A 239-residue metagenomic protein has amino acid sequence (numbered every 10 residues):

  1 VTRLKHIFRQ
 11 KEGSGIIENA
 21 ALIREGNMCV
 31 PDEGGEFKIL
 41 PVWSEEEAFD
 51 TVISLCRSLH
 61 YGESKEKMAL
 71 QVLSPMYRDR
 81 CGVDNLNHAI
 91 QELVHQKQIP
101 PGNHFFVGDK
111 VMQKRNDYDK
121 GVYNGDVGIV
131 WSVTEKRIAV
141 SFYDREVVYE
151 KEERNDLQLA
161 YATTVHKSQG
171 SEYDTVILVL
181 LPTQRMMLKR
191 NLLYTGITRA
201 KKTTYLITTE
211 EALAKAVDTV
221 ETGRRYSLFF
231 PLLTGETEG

Functional and structural regions predicted by a protein language model:
V1-K120: Conserved helicase motor core of P-loop NTPases
D126-G239: C-terminal accessory regions
